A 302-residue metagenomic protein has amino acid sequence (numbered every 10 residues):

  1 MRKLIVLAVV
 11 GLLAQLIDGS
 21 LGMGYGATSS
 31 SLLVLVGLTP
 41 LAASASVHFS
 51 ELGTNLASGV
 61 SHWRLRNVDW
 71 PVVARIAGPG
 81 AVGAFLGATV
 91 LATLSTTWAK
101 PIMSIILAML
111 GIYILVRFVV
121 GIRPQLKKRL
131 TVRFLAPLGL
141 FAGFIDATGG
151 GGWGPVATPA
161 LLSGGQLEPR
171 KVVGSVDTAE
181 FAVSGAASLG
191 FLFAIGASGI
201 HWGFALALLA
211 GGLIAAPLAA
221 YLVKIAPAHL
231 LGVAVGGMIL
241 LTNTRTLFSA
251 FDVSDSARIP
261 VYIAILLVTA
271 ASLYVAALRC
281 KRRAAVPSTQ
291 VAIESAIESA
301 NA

Functional and structural regions predicted by a protein language model:
M1-L38, P124-V173, L206, Y262-A302: Selected transmembrane alpha-helices and immediately adjacent juxtamembrane segments of polytopic inner-membrane
K3-L4, V34-G53, W98-L107, G143-G151 (+1 more regions): Structural signature of hydrophobic alpha-helical transmembrane segments
G11, Q15-M23, A27, T54-G59 (+10 more regions): Transmembrane alpha-helical segments of multi-pass membrane transport proteins and ion-pumping complexes
Q15, N55-N67, I114-I122, L162-R170 (+2 more regions): C-terminal ends of transmembrane helices
G37-V47, D69-R75, G165-D177: Membrane-interface alpha-helices at helix entry/exit sites of multi-pass transporters
A45-W98, G185-S254: Selective hydrophobic functional segments
A57-R64, I105-L130, N243-V253, T269-R283: Transmembrane helix exit motif
K100-M103, V253-I265: Loop-to-transmembrane alpha-helix initiation sites
